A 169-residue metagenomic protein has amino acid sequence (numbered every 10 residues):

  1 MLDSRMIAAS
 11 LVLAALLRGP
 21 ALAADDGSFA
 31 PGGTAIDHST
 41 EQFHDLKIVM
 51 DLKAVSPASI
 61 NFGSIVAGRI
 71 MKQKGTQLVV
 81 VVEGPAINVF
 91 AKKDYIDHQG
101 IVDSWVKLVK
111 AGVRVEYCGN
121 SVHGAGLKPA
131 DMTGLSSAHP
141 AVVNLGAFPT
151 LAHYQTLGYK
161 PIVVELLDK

Functional and structural regions predicted by a protein language model:
M1, L17, A21-L22: Intrinsic low-complexity, intrinsically disordered segments enriched in polar/basic residues
M1-A8: Bacterial N-terminal signal peptides that target proteins for export
A8-R18: Bacterial N-terminal signal peptides
A23-K169: Secreted/extracellular ectodomain signature
